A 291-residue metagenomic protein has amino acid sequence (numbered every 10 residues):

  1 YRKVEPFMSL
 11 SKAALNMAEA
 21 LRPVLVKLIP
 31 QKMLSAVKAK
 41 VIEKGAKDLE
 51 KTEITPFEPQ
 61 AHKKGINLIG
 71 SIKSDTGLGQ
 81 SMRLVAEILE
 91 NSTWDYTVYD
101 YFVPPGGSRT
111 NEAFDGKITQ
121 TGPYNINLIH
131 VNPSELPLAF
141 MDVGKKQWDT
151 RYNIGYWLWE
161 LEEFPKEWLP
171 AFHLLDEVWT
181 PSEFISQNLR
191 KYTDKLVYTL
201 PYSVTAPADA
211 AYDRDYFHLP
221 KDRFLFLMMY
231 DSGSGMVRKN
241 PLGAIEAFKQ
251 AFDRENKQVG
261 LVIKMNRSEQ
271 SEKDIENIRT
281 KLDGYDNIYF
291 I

Functional and structural regions predicted by a protein language model:
K3-V131: N-terminal pre-catalytic "stem/leader" segment of glycosyltransferase-like enzymes
E50-T55, N67-I69, D100-N188: Extended catalytic core of nucleotide-activated donor transferases of GT-like folds
I69-G70, Y156, P181, L200 (+3 more regions): Short hydrophobic "strand-cap" motifs at the C-terminus of beta-strands
Q80-I88, Y96, A206-I291: Conserved catalytic-core segment of nucleotide-activated headgroup transferases in glycan assembly
D100-F102, P201, I263-M265: Residue-level recognition of beta-strand->loop/alpha-helix junctions
D176-Q187, D194-D209: Donor nucleotide-sugar binding/catalytic pocket of nucleotide-sugar-dependent glycosyltransferases
